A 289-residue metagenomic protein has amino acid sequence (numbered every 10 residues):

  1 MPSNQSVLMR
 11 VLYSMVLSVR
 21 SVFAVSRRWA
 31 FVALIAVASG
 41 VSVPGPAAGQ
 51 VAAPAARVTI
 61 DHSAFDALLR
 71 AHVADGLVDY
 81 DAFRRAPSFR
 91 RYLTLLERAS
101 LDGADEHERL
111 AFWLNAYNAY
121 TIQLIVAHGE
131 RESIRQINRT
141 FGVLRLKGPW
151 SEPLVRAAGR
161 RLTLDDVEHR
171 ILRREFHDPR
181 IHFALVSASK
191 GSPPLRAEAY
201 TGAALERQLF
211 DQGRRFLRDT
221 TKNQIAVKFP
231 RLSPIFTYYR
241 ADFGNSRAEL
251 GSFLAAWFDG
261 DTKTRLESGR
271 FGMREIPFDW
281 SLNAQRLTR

Functional and structural regions predicted by a protein language model:
M1-V25: N-terminal secretory signal peptides that target proteins for export/translocation
S26-R27, Y117: Residue-level micro-sites within transmembrane alpha helices that shape and flank functional polar/acidic positions
W29-V41: Bacterial N-terminal signal peptides
A47-G49: Boundary at the C-terminal end of the N-terminal hydrophobic targeting segment
V51-R289: Interaction/scaffold regions that mediate signaling and macromolecular assembly across diverse proteins
